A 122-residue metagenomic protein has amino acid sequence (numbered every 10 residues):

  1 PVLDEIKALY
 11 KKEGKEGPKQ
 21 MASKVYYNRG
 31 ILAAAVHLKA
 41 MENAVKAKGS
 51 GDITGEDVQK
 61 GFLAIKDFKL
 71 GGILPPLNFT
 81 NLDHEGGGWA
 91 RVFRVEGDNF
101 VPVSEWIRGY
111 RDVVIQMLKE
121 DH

Functional and structural regions predicted by a protein language model:
P1-H122: Extracytosolic ligand-binding ectodomains
